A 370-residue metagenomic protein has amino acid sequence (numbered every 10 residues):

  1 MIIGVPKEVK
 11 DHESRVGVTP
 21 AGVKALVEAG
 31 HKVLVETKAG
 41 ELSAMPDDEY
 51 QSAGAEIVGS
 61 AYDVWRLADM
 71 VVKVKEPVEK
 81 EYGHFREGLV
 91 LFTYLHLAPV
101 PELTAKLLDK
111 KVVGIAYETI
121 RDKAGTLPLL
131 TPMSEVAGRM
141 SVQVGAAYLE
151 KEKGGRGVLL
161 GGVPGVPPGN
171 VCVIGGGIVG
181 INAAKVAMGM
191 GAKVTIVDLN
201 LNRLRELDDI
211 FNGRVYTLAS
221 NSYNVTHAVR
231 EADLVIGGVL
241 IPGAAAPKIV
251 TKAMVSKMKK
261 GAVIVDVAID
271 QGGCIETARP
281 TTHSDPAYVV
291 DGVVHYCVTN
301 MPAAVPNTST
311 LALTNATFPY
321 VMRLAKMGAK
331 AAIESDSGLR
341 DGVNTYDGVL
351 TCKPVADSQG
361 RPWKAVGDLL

Functional and structural regions predicted by a protein language model:
I2, E8, P77-N170, V298-N300: Glycine/serine-rich phosphate-binding loop and adjoining beta1-alpha1 elements at the start of nucleotide-handling
I2-K106, K110: An N-terminal-biased, well-structured beta-alpha scaffold segment characteristic of Rossmann-like dinucleotide-binding
P6-M45, E152-L240: Glycine-rich phosphate/diphosphate-binding loop of Rossmann-like nucleotide-binding domains
V23, D47, T104, V142 (+4 more regions): Generic hydrophobic/aromatic pocket-lining and core-packing "Φ" positions
D69, K75-E76, L95-H96, N221 (+3 more regions): Short glycine-/small-residue-rich Rossmann-like dinucleotide-binding loops
E118-L159, I269, C274-L370: Adenosine-phosphate binding glycine-rich loop
D209-D291: Rossmann-like adenosine-cofactor binding region
